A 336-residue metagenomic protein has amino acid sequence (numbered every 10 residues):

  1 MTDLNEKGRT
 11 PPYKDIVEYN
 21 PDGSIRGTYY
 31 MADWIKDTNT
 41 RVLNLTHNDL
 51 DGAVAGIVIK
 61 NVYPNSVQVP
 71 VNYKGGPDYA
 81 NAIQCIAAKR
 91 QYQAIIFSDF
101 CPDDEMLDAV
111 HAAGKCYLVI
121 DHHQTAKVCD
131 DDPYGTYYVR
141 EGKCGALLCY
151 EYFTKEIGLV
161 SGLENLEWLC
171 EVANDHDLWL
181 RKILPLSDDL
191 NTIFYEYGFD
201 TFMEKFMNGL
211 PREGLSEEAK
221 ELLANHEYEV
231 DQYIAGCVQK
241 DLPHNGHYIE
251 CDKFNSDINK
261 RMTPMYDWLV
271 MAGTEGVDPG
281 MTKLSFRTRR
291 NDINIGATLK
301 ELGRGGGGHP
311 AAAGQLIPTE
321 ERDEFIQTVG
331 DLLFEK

Functional and structural regions predicted by a protein language model:
T2-D189, Y228-K336: Replace "Mg2+/Mn2+-dependent" with "divalent metal-dependent
P185-E229, P243, H247, C251: An accessory alpha-helical subdomain
